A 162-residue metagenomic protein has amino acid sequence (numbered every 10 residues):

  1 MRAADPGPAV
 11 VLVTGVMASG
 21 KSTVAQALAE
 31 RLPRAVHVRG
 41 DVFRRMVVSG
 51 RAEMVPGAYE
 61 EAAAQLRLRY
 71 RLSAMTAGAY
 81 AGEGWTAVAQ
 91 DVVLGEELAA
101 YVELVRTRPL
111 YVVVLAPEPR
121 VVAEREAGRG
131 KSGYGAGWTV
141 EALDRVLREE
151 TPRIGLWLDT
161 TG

Functional and structural regions predicted by a protein language model:
V13: Hydrophobic anchor at the beta1->P-loop junction of P-loop NTPases
V16: P-loop (Walker A) phosphate-binding loop of NTP-binding proteins
S19: ATP-binding Walker
S22: Walker A/P-loop
Q26-L72: Conserved substrate/cofactor phosphate-moiety recognition/catalytic segment in nucleotide-dependent phosphotransferases
A64-Y111: Glycine-rich phosphate-binding loop used to anchor ATP phosphates in small-molecule kinases, encompassing both
D91, R106-E126, L158: Conserved phosphate-donor/acceptor-positioning beta-strand/loop module used by diverse small-molecule
G128-G162: Small-molecule kinase domains that catalyze NTP-dependent phosphoryl transfer to phosphate-bearing small molecules
